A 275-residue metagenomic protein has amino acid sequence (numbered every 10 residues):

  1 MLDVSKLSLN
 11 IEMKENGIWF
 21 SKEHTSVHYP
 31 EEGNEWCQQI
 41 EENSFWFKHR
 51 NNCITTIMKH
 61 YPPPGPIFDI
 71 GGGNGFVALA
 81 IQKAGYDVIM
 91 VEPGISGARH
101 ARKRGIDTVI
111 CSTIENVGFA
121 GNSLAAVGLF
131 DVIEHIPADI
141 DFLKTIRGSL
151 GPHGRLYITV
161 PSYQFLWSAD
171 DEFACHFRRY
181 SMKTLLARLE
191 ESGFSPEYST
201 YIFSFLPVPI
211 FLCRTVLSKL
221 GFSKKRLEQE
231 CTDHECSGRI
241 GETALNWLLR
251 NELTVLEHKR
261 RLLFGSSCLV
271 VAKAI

Functional and structural regions predicted by a protein language model:
M1-N122, A126-F130, I140-L143, H234-T243 (+4 more regions): Conserved N-terminal segment of class I S-adenosyl-L-methionine
W36, F76, Y198-L249, L263-S267: Conserved catalytic loop of SAM-dependent methyltransferase domains
Q38-I40, L156-E190: Short, glycine-/aromatic-enriched active-site segment of Class I SAM-dependent methyltransferases
P62, K83, P137, G151 (+1 more regions): Short conserved AdoMet
I136-I140, V160: A structural helix-start
I140-R155: A short glycine-rich, Lys/Arg-flanked "PGG" loop and its adjoining helix->strand segment in the class I
L186-T200, N246-R250, K273-I275: A SAM-dependent methyltransferase catalytic signature shared across enzymes that methylate proteins
